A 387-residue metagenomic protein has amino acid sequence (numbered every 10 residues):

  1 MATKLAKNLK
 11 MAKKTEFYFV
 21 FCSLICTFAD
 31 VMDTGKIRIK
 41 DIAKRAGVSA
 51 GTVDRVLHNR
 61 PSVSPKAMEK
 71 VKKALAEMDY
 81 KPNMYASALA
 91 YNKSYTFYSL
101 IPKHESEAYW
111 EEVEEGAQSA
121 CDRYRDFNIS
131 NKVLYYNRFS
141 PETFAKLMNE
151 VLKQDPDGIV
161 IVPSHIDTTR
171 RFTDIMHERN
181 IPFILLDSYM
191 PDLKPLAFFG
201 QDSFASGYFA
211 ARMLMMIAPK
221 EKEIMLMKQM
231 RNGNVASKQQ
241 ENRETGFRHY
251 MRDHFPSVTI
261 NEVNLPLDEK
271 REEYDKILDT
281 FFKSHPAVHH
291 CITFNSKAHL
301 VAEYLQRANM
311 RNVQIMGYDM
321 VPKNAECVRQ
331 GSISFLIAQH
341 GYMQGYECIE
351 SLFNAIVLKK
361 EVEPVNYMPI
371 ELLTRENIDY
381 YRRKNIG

Functional and structural regions predicted by a protein language model:
L5, K10-K13, Y18-T27: Short, positively charged and aromatic/hydrophobic N-terminal segments
F17, L24-N92: N-terminal helix-turn-helix DNA-binding module of bacterial transcription factors
A74, M78, N234-V235, M251 (+1 more regions): Hinge/cleft segment of the Venus flytrap/periplasmic-binding protein
N83-T143: Amphipathic helical "hinge" segments at domain boundaries
P102-E111, K132-T143, G200-S206, K228-G246 (+4 more regions): Hinge/beta->alpha junction and helix N-cap segments in small-molecule ligand-binding domains
I159-H177, N261-K323: Hydrophobic alpha-helical
T168-A205, V321-R329: Flexible loop/hinge segments that line or gate small-molecule binding clefts
F198-M225, Y274, H340-V357: Hydrophobic alpha-helical segments within soluble ligand-binding/sensing domains
